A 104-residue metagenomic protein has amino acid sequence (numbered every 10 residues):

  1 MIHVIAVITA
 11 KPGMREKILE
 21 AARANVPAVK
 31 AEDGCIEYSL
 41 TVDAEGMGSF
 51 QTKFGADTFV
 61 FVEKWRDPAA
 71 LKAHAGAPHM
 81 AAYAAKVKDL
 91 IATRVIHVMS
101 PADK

Functional and structural regions predicted by a protein language model:
M1-R15, L90-P101: Amphipathic repeat-derived elements
I2, G34-I36, D57, A92: Residue-level signal for beta-strand positions within conserved beta-sheet cores that form or flank
I2-T9, T41-A75: Short, well-ordered beta-strand segments in beta-rich or mixed alpha/beta enzyme and ligand-binding folds
M14-L40, H79-Y83, V87: Short amphipathic alpha-helical segments
P27, G34, A70, A92-I96: Generic structural signal for secondary-structure transition and capping sites
S39-F54, A82-K104: Glycine-rich beta-strand-turn "strand-cap" elements at beta-sheet edges
V60, A75-A77, V98, A102: Catalytic cores of transferase enzymes with a strong primary signal for eukaryotic protein kinases
